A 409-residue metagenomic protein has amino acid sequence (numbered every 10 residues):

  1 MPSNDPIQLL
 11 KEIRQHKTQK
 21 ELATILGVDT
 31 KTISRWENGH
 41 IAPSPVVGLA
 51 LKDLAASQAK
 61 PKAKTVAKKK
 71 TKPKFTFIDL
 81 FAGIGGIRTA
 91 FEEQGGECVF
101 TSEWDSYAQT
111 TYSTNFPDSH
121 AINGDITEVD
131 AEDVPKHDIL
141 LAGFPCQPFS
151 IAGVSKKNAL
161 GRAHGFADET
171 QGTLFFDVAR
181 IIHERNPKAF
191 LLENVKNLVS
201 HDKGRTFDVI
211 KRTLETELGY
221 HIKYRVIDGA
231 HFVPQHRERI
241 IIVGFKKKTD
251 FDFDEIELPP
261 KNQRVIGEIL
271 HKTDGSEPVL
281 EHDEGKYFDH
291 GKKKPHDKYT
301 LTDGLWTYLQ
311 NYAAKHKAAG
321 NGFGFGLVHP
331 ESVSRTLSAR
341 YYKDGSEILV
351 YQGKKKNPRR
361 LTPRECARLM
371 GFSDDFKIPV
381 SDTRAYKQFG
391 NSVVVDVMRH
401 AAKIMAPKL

Functional and structural regions predicted by a protein language model:
M1-Q15: A short, Lys/Arg-rich alpha-helix, primarily the initiator
H16-S34: Short alpha-helical DNA-recognition segment
Q19-L22, S44, P295-L409: C-terminal target-recognition/interaction regions appended to catalytic cores
G27, N38-I41: Residue-level detection of the helix-turn-helix DNA-binding "recognition helix"
P43-K62: DNA major-groove recognition helix of helix-turn-helix/homeodomain DNA-binding modules
K52, E92, T110-S113, K211-E215 (+1 more regions): Class I S-adenosyl-L-methionine
P61-N186, K196-S200, R205: Core alpha/beta nucleotide-donor-binding catalytic domains of modification enzymes
V129-I139, I151-R335: Class I S-adenosyl-L-methionine
